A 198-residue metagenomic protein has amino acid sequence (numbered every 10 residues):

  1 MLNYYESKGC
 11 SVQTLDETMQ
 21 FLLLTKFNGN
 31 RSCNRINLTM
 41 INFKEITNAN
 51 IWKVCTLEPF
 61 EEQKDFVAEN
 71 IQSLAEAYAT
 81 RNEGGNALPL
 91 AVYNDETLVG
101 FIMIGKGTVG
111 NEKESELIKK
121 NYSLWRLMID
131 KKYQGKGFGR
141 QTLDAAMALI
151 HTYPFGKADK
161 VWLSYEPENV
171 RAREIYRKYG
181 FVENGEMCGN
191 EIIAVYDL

Functional and structural regions predicted by a protein language model:
M1-L2, T18-L23, K157-R173, G189-I192: Conserved beta-strand-loop-alpha-helix junction that forms the acyl-donor binding cleft
M1-T14, R140, P167-G185: Conserved active-site alpha-helix within GNAT-family acetyltransferase domains
S11, L24-W52, T56-L57, L198: Conserved N-terminal entry element of GNAT/NAT acetyltransferase domains
D16, I41, E45-K132, L149-F155 (+1 more regions): Acetyl-CoA-dependent GNAT
L23-K26, A91-Y93, M103, I193-D197: Short, well-ordered beta-strand micro-motif
D130-K132, K136, P167-E168: Active-site acidic-Proline motif in GNAT/NAT acetyltransferases
Y133, G137-A145: Conserved acetyl-CoA pyrophosphate-binding loop and the N-cap/start of the following alpha-helix in GNAT-like
